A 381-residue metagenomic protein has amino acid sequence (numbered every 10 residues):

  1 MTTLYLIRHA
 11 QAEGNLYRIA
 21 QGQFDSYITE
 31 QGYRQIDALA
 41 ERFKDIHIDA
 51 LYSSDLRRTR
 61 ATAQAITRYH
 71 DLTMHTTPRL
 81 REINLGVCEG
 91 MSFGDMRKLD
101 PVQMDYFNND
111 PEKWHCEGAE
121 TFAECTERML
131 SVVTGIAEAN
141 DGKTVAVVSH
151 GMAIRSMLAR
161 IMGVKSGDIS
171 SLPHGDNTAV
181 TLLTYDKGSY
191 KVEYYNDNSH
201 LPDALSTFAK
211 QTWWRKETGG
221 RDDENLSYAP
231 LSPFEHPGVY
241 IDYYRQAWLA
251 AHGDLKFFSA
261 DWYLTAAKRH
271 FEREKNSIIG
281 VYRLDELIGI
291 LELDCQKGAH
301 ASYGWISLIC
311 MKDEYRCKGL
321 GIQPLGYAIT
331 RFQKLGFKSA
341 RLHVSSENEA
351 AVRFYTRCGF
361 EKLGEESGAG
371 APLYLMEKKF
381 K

Functional and structural regions predicted by a protein language model:
I7-L72, T76: Active-site-proximal alpha-helix that buttresses catalytic centers in soluble enzyme cores
H70-R128, N196: Phosphate-handling substructures
E89-G94, R160-P230, H236: Acidic, low-complexity terminal tails and accessory targeting/binding regions of phosphate-metabolizing enzymes
H236-E314, L325-Y327, R331, K379-F380: Acetyl-CoA-dependent GNAT
L308, K312-G326, L335, S346-R353 (+1 more regions): Conserved glycine-rich acetyl-CoA-binding loop
Q333-H343: Conserved GNAT acetyl-CoA-binding A-motif
L342-V352, S367-L373: Conserved beta-strand-loop-alpha-helix junction that forms the acyl-donor binding cleft
T356-E365: Conserved acetyl-CoA-binding loop of GNAT-fold acetyltransferases
